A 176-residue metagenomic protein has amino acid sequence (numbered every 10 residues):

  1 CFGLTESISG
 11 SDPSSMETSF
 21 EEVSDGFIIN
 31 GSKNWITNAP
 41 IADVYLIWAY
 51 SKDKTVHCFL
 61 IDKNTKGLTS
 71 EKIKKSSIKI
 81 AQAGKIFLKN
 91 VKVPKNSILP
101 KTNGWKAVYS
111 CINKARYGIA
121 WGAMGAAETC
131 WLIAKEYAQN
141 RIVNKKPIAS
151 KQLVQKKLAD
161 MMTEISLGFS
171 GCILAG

Functional and structural regions predicted by a protein language model:
C1-T5: A short, Trp-centered hydrophobic/proline-enriched beta-strand micro-motif
D12-S14, N38-A42, I80-A81: Short glycine/proline-enriched turns and hinge-like loops at secondary-structure junctions
T18-E21: A structural signal for short hydrophobic beta-strand segments in well-ordered beta-sheet cores
V23-D25, Y50-K54, K63-K66, K89-N96: Short loop segments at secondary-structure junctions
S24-I28, V44, A83: A generic structural signal for beta-strand entry/edge sites
N30-E71: A short core secondary-structure module
T69-L167: Glycine-rich beta->alpha junctions and the first turn(s) of the following alpha-helix
